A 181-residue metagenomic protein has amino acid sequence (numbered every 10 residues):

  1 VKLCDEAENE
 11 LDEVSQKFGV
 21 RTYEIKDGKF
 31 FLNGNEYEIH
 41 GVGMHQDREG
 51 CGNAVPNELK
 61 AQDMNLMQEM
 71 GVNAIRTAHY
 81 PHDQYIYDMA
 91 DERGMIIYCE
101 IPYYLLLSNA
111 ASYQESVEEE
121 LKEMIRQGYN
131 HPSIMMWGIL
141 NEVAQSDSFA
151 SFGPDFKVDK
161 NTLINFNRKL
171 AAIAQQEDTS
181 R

Functional and structural regions predicted by a protein language model:
K2-F149, I164, R168: Active-site-adjacent substrate/metal-binding segments within catalytic domains of carbohydrate-active enzymes
S151-R181: Extracellular glycoside hydrolase catalytic/binding regions
